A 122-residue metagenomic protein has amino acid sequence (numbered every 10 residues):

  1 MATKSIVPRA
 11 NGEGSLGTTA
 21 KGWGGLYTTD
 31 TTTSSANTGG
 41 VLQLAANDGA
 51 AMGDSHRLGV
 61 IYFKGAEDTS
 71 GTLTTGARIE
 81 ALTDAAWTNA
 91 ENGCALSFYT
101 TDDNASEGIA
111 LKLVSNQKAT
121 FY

Functional and structural regions predicted by a protein language model:
T3-P8, E13-S15, G22-E67, T74-E80 (+2 more regions): Short Gly/Ser/Thr-biased coil->beta-strand turn/linker motifs that build repetitive extracellular beta-solenoid/fiber
T83-A86: Short, conserved beta-turn/loop elements at beta-strand boundaries and strand-helix junctions
